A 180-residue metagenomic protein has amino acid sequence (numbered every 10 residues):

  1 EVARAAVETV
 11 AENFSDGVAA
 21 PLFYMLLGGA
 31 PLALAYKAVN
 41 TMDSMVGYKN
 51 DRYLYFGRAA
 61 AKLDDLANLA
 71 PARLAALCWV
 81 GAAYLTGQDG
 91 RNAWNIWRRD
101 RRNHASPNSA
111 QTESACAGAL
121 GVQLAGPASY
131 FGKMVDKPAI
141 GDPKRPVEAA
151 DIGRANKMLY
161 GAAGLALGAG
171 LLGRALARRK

Functional and structural regions predicted by a protein language model:
E1-K180: Short amphipathic, positively biased membrane-proximal segments that drive organelle/inner-membrane targeting
